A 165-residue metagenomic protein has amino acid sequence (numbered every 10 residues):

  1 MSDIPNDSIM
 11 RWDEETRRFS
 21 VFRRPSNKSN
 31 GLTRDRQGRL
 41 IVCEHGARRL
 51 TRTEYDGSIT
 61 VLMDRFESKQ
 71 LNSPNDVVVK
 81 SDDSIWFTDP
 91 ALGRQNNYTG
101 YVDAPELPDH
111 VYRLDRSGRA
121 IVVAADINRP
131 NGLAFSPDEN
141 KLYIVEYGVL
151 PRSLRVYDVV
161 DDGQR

Functional and structural regions predicted by a protein language model:
M1-R165: Sequence-structural signature of mature extracellular/luminal beta-sheet repeat domains, prominently beta-propellers
